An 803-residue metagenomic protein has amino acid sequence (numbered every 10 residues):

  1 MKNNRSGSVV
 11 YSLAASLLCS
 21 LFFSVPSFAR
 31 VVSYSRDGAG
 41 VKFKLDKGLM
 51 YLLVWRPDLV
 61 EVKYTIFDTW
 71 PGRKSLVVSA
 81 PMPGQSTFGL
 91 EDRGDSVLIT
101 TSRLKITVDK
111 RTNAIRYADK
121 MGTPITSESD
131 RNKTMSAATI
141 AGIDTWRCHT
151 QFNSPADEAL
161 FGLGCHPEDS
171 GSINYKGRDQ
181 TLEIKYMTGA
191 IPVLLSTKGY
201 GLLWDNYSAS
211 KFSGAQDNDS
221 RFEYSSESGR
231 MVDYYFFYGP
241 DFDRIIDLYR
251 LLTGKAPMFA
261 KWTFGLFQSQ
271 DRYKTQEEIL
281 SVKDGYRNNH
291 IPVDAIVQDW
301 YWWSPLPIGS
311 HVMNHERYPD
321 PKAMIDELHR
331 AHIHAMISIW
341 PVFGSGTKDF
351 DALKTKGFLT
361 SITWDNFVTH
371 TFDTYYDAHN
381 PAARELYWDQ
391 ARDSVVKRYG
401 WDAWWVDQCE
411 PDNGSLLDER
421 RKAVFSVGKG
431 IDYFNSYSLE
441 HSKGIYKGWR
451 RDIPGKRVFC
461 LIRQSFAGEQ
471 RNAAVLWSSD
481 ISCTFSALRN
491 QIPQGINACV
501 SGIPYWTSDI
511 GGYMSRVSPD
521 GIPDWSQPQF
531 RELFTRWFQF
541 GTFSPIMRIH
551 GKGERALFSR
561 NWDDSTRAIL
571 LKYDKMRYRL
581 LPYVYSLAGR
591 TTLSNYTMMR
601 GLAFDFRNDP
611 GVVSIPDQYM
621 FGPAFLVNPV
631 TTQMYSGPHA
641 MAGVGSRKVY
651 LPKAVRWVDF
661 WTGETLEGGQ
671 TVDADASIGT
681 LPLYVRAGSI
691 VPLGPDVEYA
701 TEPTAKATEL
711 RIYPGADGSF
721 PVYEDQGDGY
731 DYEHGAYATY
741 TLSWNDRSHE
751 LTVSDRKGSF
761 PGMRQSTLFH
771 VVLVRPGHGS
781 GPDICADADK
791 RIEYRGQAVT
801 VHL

Functional and structural regions predicted by a protein language model:
S12-F22: Bacterial N-terminal signal peptides
V25-A29: Sec/Tat signal peptide C-region and signal peptidase I cleavage site
R30-Y34, G38, L53-V97, M135-A137: A low-complexity, Ser/Thr/Gly/Pro-enriched, surface-exposed linker/loop concept that marks segments flanking
L52, V193, Y286, L328 (+3 more regions): Conserved, mostly hydrophobic/aromatic
L52, V62, I99-R103, L626-P629 (+1 more regions): Short, well-ordered beta-strand segments enriched in hydrophobic/aromatic residues
E91-A260, Q270-D271, Q276, K283-N288 (+3 more regions): Catalytic and substrate-binding clefts that recognize carbohydrates or anionic sugar/phosphate headgroups
P292-L570, D605-R607, I615: Aromatic- and carboxylate-enriched substrate-binding clefts and catalytic-loop regions of carbohydrate-active enzymes
K447-V458, S465-L476, A498-S508, S515-E750 (+1 more regions): Catalytic core of carbohydrate-active enzymes
